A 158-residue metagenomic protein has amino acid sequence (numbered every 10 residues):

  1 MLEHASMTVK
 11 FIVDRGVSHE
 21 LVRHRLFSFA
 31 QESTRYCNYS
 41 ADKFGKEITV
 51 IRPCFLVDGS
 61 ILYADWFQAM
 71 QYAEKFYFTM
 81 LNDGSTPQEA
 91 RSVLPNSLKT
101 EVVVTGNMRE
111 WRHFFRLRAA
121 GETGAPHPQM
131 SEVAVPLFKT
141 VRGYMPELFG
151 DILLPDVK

Functional and structural regions predicted by a protein language model:
M1-K158: Family-specific signature for flavin-dependent thymidylate synthase
